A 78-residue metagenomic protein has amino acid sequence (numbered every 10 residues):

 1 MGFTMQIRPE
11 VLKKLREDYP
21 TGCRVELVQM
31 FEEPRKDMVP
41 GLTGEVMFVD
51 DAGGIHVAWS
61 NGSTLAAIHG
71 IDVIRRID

Functional and structural regions predicted by a protein language model:
G2-D78: Basic/aromatic-rich interaction segments and small domains that mediate binding to polyanionic partners
